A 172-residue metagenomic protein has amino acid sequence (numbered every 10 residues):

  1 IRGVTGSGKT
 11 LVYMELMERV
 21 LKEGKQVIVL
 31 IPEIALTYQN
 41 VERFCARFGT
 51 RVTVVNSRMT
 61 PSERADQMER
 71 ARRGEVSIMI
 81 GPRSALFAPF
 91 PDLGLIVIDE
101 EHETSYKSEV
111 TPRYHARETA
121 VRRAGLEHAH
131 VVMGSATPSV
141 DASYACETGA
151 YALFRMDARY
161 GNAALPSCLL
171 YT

Functional and structural regions predicted by a protein language model:
I1: Hydrophobic anchor at the beta1->P-loop junction of P-loop NTPases
T10-E18: Motif I (Walker A/P-loop) of helicase-class P-loop NTPases
Q26-E42: Conserved Walker A/P-loop ATP-binding site and its immediately adjacent core in helicase/helicase-like ATPase domains
Q39-T60: Conserved helix-turn-beta segment of the N-terminal RecA-like "Helicase ATP-binding" lobe in SF1/SF2 helicases
T60-M79: Conserved motor-coupling elements within RecA-like helicase/translocase cores
G81-F90: Conserved RecA-like ASCE ATPase "motif II neighborhood" in helicase/translocase motors
E103-L165: Post-DEXD/H (motif II) to motif III coupling segment of the RecA-like Helicase ATP-binding lobe
Y171-T172: Conserved small/polar residues in nucleotide/adenosyl-binding loops
